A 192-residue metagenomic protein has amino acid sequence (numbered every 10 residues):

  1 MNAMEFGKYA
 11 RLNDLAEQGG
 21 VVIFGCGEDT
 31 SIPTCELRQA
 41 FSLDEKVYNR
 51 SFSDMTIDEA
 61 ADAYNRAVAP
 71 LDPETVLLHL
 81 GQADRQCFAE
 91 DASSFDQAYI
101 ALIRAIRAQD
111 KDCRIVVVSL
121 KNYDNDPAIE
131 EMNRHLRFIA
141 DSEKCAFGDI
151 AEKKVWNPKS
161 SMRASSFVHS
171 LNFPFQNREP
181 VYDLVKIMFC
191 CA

Functional and structural regions predicted by a protein language model:
N2-Q97, P127: Conserved SGNH/GDSL esterase-like catalytic core that processes O-acyl groups on lipids and polysaccharides
G25, S51-S53, S119, A151-K154: Residues at the C-termini of beta-strands that transition into short coil/loop
S42-D44, D110-D112, D141-S142: Short, well-ordered coil/turn elements that cap or connect secondary structure elements
K46-Y48, R114, K144-A146: Conserved beta-strand segments of alpha/beta enzyme cores
Y64, Y99-R104, N133: Generic structural signal for well-ordered alpha-helices, preferentially at hydrophobic/aromatic core positions
V68, I106-A108, R137-A140: N-terminal cationic-hydrophobic initiation segments that often serve targeting/anchoring roles
H79-R85, R107-E131: Active-site segments of SGNH/GDSL-like serine hydrolases that catalyze O-acetyl group transfer/hydrolysis on lipids
N122-A192: Catalytic His-Asp segment of secreted/periplasmic serine-dependent ester chemistry enzymes
